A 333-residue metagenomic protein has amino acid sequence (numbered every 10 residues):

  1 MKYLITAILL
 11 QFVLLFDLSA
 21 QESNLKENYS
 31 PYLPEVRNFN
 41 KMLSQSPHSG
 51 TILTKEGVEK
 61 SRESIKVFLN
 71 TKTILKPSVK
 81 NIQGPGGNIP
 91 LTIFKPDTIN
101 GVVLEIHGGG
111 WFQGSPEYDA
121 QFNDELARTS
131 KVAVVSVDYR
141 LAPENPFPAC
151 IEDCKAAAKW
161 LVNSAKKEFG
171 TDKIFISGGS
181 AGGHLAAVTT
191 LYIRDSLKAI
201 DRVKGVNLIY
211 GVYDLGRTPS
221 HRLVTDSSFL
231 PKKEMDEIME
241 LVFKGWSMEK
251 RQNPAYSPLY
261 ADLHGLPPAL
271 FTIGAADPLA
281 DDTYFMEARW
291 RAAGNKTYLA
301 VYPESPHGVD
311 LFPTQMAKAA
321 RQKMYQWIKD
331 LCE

Functional and structural regions predicted by a protein language model:
M1-E27: Bacterial Sec-dependent N-terminal signal peptides
E22-G57, S61-L69, I74-E333: Alpha/beta-hydrolase superfamily serine-hydrolase fold, recognizing
